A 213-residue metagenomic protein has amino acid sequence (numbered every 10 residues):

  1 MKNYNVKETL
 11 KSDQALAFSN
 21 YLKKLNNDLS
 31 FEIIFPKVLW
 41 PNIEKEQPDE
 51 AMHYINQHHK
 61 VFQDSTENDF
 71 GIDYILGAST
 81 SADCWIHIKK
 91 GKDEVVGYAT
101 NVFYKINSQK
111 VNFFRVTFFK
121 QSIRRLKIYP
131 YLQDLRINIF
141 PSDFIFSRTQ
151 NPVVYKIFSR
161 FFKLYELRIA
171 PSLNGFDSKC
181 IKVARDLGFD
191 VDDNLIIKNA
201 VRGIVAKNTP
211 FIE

Functional and structural regions predicted by a protein language model:
M1-E46, P141-E213: Terminal substrate-recognition subdomain of acyl/acetyltransferases
P36-Q121: A conserved beta-strand-loop-helix scaffold within acyl/acetyltransferase catalytic domains
H53, Q57-K60, D64, P130 (+2 more regions): Charged/polar, solvent-exposed surface patches and flexible loops
Q63-D69, L126, F146-R148: Short, exposed beta-strand "edge-strand" segments with a Pro/Gly-rich flavor and a Y/T-containing core
Y98-V102, P130-L135, I145-F146, Y155-F158: Hydrophobic, well-ordered beta-alpha structural blocks that scaffold small-molecule cofactor pockets
Q109, R124, I157: Short acidic, gly/pro-rich beta-turn/loop elements at beta-sheet edges and active-site/ligand-binding grooves
F119, R124-N138: Conserved acetyl-CoA-binding loop-helix of GNAT-fold acetyltransferases
